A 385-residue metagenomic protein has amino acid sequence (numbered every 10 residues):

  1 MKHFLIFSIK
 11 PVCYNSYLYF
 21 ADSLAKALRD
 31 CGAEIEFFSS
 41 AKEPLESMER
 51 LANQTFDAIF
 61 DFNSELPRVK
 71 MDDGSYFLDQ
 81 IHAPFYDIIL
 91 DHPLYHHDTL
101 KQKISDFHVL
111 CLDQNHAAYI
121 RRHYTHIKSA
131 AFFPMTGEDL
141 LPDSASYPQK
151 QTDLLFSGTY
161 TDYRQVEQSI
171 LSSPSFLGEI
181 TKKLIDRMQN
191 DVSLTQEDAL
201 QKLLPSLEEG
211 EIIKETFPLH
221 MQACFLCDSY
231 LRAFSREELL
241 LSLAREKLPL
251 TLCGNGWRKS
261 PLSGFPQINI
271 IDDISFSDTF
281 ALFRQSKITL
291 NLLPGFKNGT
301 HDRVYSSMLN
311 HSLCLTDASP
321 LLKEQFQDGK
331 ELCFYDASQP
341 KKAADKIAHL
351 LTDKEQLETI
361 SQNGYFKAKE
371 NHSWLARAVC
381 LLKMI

Functional and structural regions predicted by a protein language model:
M1-P84, M221-Q222, L226, F234 (+1 more regions): N-terminal pre-catalytic "stem/leader" segment of glycosyltransferase-like enzymes
L5-S8, V12-N15, Y19-C31, E36-S40 (+4 more regions): Catalytic binding pocket for nucleotide-activated donors in carbohydrate/polymer assembly enzymes
S8-F20, K128-K297, S319-L322: Nucleotide-sugar donor-binding catalytic core of glycosyltransferases
E46-Q54, L100, A145-S146, H349: Short amphipathic alpha-helix with an adjacent loop that forms part of the alpha/beta core around
D57-F60, P84, H108, I288 (+1 more regions): Structural motif
L78-D91, H108-L112, M135, L155: Active-site proximal beta-strand in glycosyltransferases
H92-H108: Membrane-proximal helix-turn-helix segments that form the acceptor-binding/catalytic region of lipid-linked
V109-I127, W257: A short, active-site helix/loop in glycosyltransferases that binds the activated sugar's phosphate group
